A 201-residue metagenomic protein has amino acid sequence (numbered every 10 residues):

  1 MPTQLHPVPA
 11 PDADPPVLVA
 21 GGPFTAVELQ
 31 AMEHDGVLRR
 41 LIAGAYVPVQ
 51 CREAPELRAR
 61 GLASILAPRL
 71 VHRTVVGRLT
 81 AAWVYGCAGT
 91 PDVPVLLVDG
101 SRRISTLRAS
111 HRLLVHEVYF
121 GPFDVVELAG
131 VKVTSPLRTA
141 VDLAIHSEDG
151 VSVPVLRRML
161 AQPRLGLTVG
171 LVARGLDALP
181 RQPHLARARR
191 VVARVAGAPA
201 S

Functional and structural regions predicted by a protein language model:
M1-S201: Short gly/ser-rich loop at a beta-strand->alpha-helix junction or flexible surface loop bordering the NTP-binding
